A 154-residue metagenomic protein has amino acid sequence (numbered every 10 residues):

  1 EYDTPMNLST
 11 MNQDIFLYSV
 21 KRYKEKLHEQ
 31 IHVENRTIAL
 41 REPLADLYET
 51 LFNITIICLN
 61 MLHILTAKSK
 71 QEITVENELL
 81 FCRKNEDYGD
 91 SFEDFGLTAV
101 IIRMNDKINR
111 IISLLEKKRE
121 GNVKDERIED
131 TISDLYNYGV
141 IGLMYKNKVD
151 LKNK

Functional and structural regions predicted by a protein language model:
E1-K154: Intrinsically disordered, low-complexity regulatory regions that flank transcription factor DNA-binding cores
